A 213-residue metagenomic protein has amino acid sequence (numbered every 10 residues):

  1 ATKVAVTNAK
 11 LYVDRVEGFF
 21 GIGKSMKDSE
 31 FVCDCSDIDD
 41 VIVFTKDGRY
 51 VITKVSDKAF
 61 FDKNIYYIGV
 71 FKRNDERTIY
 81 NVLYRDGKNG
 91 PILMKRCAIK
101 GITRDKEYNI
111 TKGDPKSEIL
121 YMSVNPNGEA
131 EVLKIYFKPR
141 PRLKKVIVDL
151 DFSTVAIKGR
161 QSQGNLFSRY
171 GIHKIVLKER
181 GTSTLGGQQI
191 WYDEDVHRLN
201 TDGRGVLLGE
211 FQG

Functional and structural regions predicted by a protein language model:
A1-G213: C-terminal interaction appendages of subunits in large macromolecular complexes
